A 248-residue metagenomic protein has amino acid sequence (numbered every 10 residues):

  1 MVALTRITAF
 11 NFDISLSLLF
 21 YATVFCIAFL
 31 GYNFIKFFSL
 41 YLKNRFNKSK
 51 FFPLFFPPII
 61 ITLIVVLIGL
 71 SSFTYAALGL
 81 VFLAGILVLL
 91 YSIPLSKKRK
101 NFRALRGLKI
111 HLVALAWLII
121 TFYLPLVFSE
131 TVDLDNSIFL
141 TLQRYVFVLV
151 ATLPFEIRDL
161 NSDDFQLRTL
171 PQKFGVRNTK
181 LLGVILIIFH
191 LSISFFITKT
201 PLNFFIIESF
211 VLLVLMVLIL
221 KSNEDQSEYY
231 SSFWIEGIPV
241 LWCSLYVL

Functional and structural regions predicted by a protein language model:
V2, V24-F38, I64, G85-I93 (+1 more regions): Central hydrophobic cores of alpha-helical transmembrane segments in multi-pass inner-membrane proteins across all
A3, A22, L140, R144 (+2 more regions): Hydrophobic alpha-helical transmembrane segments of membrane proteins
A3-T23, V66-G79, I119-L142, I193-F204 (+1 more regions): Helix-coil boundary and interhelical linker segments in multi-pass alpha-helical membrane proteins
S15-F29, K48-F52: Loop-to-helix transition at the N-terminal end of transmembrane alpha-helices
V24-F46, V150-P171: Acidic (Asp/Glu-rich) catalytic motifs at the cytosolic membrane interface
F37-P58, S92-L115, T169, K173-T179 (+1 more regions): Interhelical loop and helix-boundary elements at the membrane-water interface of polytopic inner-membrane proteins
Y41-A77, Q172-K199: Multi-pass membrane catalytic core of lipid/isoprenoid biosynthesis enzymes
F52-F128, L215, I219-K221: Intramembrane alpha-helical segments
